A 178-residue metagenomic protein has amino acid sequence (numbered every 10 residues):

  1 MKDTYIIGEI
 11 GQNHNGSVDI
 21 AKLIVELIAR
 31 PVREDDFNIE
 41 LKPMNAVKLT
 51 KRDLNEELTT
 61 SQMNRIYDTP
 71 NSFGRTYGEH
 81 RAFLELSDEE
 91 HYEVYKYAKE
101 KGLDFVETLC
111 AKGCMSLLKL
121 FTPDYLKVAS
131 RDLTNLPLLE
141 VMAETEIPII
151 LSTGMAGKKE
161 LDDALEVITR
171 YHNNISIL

Functional and structural regions predicted by a protein language model:
M1-L178: Catalytic cores and adjacent flexible loops of soluble metabolic enzymes that perform enolate/carbanion chemistry on
